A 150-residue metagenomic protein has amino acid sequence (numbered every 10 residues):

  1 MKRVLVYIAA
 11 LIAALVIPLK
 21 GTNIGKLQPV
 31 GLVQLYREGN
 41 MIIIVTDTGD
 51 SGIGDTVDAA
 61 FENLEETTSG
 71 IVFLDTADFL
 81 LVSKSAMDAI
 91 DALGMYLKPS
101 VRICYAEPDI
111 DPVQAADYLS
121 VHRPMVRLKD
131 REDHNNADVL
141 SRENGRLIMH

Functional and structural regions predicted by a protein language model:
M1-H150: Membrane-proximal alpha-helical signals and transmembrane carboxylates
